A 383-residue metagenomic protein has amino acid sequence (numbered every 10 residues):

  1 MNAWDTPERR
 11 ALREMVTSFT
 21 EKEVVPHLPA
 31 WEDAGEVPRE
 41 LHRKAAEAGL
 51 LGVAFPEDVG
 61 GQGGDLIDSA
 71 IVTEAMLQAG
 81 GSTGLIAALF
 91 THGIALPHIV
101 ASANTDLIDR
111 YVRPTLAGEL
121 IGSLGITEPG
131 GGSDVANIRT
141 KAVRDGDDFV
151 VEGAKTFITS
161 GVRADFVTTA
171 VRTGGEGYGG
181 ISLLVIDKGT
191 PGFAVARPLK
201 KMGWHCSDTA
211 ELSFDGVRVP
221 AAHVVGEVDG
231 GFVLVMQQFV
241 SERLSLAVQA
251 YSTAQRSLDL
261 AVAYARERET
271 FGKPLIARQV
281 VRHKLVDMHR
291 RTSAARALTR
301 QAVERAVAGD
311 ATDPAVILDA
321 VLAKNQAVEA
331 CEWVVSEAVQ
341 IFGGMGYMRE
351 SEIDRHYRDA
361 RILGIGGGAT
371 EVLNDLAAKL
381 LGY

Functional and structural regions predicted by a protein language model:
M1-G80, S102-L107, P114, G118 (+3 more regions): Alpha-helical interface subdomain recognition
G84-D106, G132: N-terminal glycine-rich flavin-associated loop
L89, T115, G130-S133, F157-S160 (+2 more regions): Short Gly/Pro-enriched turn/cap motifs at secondary-structure boundaries
G118-I126: A short, Trp-centered hydrophobic/proline-enriched beta-strand micro-motif
N137, G189-P220: Flexible, small-/acidic-enriched active-site or ligand-binding loops
T140-V143: A structural signal for short hydrophobic beta-strand segments in well-ordered beta-sheet cores
E152-V195: A short core secondary-structure module
L212-Q237: A short, charged helix-loop
